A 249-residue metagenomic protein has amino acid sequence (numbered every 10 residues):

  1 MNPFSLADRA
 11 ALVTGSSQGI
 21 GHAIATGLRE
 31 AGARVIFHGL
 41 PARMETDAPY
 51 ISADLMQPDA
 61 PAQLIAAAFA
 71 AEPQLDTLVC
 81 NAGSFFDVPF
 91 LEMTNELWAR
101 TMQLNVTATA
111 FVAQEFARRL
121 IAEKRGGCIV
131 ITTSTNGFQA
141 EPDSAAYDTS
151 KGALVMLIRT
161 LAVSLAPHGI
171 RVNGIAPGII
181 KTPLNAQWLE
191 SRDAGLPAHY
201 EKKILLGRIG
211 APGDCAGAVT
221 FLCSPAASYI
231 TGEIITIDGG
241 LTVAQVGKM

Functional and structural regions predicted by a protein language model:
N2, T220, T231-M249: Short C-terminal tail/terminal secondary-structure segment of NAD(P)H-dependent dehydrogenase/reductase domains
A10, S17-Q18: Conserved glycine-rich cofactor-binding loop
P89-F90, L97-R100, L196, Y200: Substrate-binding pocket helix/loop in short-chain dehydrogenase/reductase
A113, S150, I158: Active-site helix of classical SDR
R118, V163-P167, S228: Alpha-helical segment proximal to the catalytic Tyr-Lys
S134: Residue(s) in the substrate-gating loop at a strand-loop-helix junction that position the organic substrate next
G174, A194-I230, I237-G239: C-terminal helical subdomain
